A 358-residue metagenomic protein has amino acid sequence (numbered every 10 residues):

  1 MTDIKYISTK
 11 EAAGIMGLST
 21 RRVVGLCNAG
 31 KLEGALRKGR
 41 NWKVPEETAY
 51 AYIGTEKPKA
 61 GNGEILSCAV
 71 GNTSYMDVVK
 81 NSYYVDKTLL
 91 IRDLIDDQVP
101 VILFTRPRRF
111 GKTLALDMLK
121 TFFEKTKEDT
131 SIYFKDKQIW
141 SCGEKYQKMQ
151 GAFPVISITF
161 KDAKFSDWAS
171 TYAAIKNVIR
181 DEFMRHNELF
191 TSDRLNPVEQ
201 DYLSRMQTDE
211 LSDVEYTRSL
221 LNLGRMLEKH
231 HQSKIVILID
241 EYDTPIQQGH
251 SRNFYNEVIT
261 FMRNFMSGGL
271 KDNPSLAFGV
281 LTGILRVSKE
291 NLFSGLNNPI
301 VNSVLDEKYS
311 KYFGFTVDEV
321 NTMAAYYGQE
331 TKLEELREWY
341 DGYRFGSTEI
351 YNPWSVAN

Functional and structural regions predicted by a protein language model:
M1-R22: Polyanion-binding surface elements
E11, T48, E241: Ca2+-coordinating acidic residues in Ca2+-binding motifs
M16-K43: Major-groove DNA-recognition helix of helix-turn-helix-type DNA-binding domains
G30-K31, E56, F122: The DNA-recognition helices of helix-turn-helix-type DNA-binding domains
E47-N62: A short, Lys/Arg-enriched interface patch at domain edges and termini
G61-N358: Phosphate-binding site recognition
